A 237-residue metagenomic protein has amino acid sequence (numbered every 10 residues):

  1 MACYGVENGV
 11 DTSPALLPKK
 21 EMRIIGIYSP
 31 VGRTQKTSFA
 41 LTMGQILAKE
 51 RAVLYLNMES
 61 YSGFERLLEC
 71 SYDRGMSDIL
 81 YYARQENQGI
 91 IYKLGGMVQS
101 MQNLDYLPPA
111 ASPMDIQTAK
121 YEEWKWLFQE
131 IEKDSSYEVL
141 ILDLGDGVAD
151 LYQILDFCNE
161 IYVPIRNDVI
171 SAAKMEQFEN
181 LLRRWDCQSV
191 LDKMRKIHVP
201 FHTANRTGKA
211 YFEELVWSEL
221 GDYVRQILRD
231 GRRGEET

Functional and structural regions predicted by a protein language model:
M1-G26: Extreme N-terminal, non-catalytic leader segments that precede Walker-type/kinase nucleotide-binding cores
E21-S60, F64: Walker A/P-loop phosphate-binding motif and the immediately C-terminal alpha-helix
I25, L54-L56, D105-L107, E160-Y162 (+1 more regions): Hydrophobic/aromatic beta-strand patches that form the interior of the parallel beta-sheet core in alpha/beta enzyme
G32-Q35, A111-A119, G147-A149, N167-A172: Short acidic, S/G/P-rich loop/turn micro-motifs used as interaction or catalytic elements
E50-Y106: Phosphate-binding loop that captures ATP/GTP phosphates
E86-S100, Y106-L144: Cytosolic-facing regulatory segments adjacent to core modules
W126-S218: Conserved catalytic-core segment of NTP-binding enzymes
K209-T237: NTP-binding/hydrolysis catalytic cores, primarily Walker-type P-loop NTPases
